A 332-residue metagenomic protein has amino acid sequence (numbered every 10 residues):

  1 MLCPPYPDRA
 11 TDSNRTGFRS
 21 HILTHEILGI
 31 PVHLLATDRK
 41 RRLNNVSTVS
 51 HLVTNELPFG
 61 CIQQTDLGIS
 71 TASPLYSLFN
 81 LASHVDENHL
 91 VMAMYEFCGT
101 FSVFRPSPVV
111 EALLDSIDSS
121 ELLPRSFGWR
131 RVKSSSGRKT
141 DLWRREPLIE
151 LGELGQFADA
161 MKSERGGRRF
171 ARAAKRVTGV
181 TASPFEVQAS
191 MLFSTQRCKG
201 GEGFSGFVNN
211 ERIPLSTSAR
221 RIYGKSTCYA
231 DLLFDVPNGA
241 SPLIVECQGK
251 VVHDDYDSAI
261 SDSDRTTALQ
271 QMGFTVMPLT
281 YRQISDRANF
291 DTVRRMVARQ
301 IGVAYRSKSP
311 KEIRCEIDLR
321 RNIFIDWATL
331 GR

Functional and structural regions predicted by a protein language model:
M1-R165, S309, I317-R332: Short gly/ser-rich loop at a beta-strand->alpha-helix junction or flexible surface loop bordering the NTP-binding
G137-R332: Surface segments flanking catalytic/ligand-binding clefts of nucleic-acid enzymes
